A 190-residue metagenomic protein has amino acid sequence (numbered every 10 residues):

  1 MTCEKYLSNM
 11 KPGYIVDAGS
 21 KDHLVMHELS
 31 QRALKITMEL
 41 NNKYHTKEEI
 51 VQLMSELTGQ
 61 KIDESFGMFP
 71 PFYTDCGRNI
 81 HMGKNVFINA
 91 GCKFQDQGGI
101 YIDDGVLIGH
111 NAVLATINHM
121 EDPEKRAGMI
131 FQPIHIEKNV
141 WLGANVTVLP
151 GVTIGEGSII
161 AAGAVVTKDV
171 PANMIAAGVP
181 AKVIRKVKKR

Functional and structural regions predicted by a protein language model:
M1-E64, A181-R185: Terminal amphipathic alpha-helical/low-complexity segments used for targeting or macromolecular assembly
S55-I62, F69-G77: A glycine-rich, hydrophobic loop/mini-helix early in the fold
F72-M82, F87-T153, V179-R190: Flexible, glycine/small-residue-enriched loop-and-beta-strand segment within the central core of proteins
G143, A161, V166-T167: Short hydrophobic beta-strand segments in globular cytosolic domains
T153, T167-K168: Active-site/ligand-binding-proximal alpha/beta "capping" segment
I159, I175-A177: Short-chain dehydrogenase/reductase
